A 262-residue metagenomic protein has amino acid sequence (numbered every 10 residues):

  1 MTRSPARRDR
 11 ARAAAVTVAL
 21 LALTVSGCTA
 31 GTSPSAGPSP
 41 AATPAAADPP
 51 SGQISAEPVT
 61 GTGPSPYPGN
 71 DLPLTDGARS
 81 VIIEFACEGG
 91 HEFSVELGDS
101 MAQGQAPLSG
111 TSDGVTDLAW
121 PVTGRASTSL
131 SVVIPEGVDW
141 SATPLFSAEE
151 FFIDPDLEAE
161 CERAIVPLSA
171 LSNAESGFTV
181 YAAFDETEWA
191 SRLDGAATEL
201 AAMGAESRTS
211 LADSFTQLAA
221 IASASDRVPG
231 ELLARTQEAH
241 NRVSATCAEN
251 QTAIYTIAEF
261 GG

Functional and structural regions predicted by a protein language model:
T2-V16: Bacterial N-terminal signal peptides that target proteins for export
L23-G27: C-terminal motif of bacterial Sec signal peptides marking the signal peptidase cleavage site
T29-T32: Bacterial signal peptide processing site
P34-P64: Glycan-recognition and processing domains
I54-D76, D139: Short beta-strands within extracellular/lumenal beta-sheet-rich domains
A78-E84, A119-L145: Noncatalytic modules at the cell exterior or secretory-pathway interfaces, chiefly beta-strand-rich lectin/adhesion
E88-L108, S112-V122, S141-F146: Short, surface-exposed beta-strand/strand-loop-strand elements in extracellular ectodomains
I153, E160-S214, L232-H240, S244-C247: Alpha-helical segments in soluble extracytoplasmic regions
